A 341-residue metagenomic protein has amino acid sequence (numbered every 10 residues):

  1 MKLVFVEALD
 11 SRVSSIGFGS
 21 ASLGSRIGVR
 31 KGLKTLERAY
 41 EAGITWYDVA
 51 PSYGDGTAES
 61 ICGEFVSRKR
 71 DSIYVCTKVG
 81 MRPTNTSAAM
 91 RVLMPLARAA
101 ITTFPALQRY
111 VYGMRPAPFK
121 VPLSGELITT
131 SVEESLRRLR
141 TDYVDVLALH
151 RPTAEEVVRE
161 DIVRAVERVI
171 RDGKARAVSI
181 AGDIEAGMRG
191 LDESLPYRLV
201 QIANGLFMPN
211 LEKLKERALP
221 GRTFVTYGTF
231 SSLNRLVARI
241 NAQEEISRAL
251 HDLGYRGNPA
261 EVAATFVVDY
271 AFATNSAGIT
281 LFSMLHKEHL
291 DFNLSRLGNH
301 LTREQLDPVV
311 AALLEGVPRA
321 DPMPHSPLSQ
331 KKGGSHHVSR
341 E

Functional and structural regions predicted by a protein language model:
M1-L96, R171, S339-R340: N-terminal binding-site loop/beta-alpha segment at the start of enzyme catalytic domains that lines or forms
R12, G43-W46, R140-Y143, K174 (+3 more regions): Short loop/turn motifs at secondary-structure junctions
F18, Y47, C62, V75 (+6 more regions): Conserved, mostly hydrophobic/aromatic
G19-R30, M114-T129, Y255-N258: Active-site mouth loops of central-metabolism enzymes
R26-A39, L123-L139, G182-G190, A264-V268: Short, acidic/polar
P51, D55, E133, R151-E341: Beta/alpha (TIM)-barrel catalytic core signal, keyed to glycine-rich beta->alpha loops juxtaposed to Asp/Glu that bind
P83-F119: Alpha-helical membrane-targeting segments
A148: Polar interaction faces of repeat-based domains
